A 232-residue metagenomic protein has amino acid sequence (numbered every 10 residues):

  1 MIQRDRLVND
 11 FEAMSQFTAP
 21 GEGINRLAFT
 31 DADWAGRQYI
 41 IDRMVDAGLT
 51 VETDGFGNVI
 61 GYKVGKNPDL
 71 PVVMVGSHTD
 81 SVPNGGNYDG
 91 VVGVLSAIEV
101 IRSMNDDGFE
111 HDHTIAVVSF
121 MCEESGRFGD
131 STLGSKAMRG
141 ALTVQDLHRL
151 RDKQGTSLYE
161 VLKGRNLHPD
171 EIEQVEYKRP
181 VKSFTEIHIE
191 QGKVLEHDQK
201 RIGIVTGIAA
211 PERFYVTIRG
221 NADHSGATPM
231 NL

Functional and structural regions predicted by a protein language model:
M1-T30: N-terminal capping segment at the start of a domain
L7-D10, P68-G76, A210-T217: Short coil-to-beta-strand
E22-T30, A47, G220-T228: Glycine-rich, flexible beta-strand/loop modules in the N-terminal catalytic cores of phosphate-handling
A28-G48, P71: Thiamine diphosphate
V51-N87: Active-site cofactor/substrate anionic-group-binding motifs, chiefly glycine- and Lys/Arg-rich phosphate-binding loops
V75, N84-E123, E212-I218, H224 (+1 more regions): Alpha-helical metal-binding/catalytic segments enriched in His/Glu/Asp
C122-E123, G129-L232: Midchain, well-structured core segments that form catalytic/ion-binding scaffolds
